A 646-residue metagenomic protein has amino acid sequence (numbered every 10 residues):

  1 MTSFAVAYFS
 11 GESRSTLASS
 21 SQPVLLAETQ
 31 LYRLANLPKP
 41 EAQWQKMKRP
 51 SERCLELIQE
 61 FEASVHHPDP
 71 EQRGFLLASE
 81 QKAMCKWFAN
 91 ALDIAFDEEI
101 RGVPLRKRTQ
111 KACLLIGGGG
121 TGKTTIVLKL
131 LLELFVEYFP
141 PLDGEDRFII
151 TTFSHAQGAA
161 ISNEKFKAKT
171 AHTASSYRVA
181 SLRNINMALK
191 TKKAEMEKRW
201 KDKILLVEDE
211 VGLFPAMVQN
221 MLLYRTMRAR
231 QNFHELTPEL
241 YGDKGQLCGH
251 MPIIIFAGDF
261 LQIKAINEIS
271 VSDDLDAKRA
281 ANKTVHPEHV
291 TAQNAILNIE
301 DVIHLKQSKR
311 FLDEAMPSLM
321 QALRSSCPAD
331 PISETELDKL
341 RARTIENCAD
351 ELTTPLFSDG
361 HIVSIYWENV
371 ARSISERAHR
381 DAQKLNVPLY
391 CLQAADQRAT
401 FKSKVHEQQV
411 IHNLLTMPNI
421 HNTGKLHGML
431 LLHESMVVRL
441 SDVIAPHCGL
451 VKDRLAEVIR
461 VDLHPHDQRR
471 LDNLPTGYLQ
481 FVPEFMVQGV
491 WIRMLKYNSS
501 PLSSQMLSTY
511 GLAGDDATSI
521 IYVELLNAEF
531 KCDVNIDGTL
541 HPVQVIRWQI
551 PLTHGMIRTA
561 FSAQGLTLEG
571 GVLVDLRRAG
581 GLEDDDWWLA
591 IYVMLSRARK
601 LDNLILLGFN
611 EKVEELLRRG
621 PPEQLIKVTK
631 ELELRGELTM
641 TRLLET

Functional and structural regions predicted by a protein language model:
M1-T646: Conserved ATP-binding/catalytic motifs of P-loop helicase motor domains
